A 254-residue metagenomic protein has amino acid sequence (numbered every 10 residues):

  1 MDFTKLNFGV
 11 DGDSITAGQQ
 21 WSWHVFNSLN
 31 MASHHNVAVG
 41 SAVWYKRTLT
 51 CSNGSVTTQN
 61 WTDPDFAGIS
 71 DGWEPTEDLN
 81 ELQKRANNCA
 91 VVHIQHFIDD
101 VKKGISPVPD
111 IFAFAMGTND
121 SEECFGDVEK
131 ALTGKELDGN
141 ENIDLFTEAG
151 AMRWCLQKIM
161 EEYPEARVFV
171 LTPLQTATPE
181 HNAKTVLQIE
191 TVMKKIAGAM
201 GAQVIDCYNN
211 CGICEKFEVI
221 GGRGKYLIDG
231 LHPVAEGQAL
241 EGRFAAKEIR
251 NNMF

Functional and structural regions predicted by a protein language model:
T4-V10, I15-L137, E141: Conserved SGNH/GDSL esterase-like catalytic core that processes O-acyl groups on lipids and polysaccharides
N7, I111, A166-R167, Q203: Proline-centered loop/turn at the N-terminus of a beta-strand
V25, F97, E148-C155, I189-M193: A general structural detector for well-ordered alpha-helical segments in enzyme core domains, enriched
V25-F26, I159, I196-A197: A generic structural signal for well-ordered alpha-helical segments
L29, E162-P164, M200: Helix C-cap/helix->beta junction micro-motif
N53-G54, P173-F254: Catalytic His-Asp segment of secreted/periplasmic serine-dependent ester chemistry enzymes
A115-E122, R153-E190: Active-site segments of SGNH/GDSL-like serine hydrolases that catalyze O-acetyl group transfer/hydrolysis on lipids
L137-F146, E180: The substrate-binding groove and active-site-proximal loops of carbohydrate-active enzymes, especially glycoside
